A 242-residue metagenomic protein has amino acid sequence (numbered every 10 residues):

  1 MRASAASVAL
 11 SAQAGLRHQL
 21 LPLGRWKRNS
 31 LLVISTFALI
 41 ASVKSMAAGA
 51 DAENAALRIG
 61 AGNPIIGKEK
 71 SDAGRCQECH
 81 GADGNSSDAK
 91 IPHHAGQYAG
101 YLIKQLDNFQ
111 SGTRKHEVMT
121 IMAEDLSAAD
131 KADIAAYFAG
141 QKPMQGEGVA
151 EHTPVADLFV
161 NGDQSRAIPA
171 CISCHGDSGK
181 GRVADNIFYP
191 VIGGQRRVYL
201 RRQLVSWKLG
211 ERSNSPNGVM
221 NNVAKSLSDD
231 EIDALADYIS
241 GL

Functional and structural regions predicted by a protein language model:
M1-R25: N-terminal secretory signal peptides that target proteins for export/translocation
S30-A41: Bacterial N-terminal signal peptides
M46-D72, N85-D88, G140-A167: Electrostatic cytochrome c docking/interface patches
L57, P64, K68, Q77 (+5 more regions): Gly/Gly-Pro-rich "capping" loops immediately C-terminal to redox-active cysteine motifs in periplasmic/lumenal
A73-D83, I134, I168-D177, L235: The canonical Cys-X-X-Cys-His
A82, M122, M144, D177 (+2 more regions): Residue-level hotspots at or immediately adjacent to binding/recognition sites across diverse folds
N85-S86, G112-K115, G140-T153, L158 (+6 more regions): Inter-heme linker and motif-flanking segments adjacent to c-type heme-binding CXXCH motifs in c-type cytochromes
E124-V149, V198, V223-L242: C-terminal capping alpha-helices of c-type cytochrome domains
